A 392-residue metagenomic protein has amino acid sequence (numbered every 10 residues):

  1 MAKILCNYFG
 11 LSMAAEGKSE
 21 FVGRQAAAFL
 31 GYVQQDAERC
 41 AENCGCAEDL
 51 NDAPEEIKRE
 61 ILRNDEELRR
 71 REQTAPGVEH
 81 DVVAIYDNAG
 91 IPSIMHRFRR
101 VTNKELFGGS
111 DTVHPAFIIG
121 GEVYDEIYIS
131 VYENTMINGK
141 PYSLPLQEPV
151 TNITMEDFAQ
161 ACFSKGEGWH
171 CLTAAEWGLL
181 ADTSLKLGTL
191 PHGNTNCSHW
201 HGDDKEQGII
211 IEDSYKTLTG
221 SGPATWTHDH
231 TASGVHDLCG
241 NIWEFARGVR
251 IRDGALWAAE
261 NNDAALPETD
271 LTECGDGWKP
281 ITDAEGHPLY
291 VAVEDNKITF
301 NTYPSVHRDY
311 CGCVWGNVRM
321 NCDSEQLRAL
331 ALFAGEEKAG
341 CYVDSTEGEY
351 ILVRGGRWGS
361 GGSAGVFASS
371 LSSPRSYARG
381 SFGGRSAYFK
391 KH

Functional and structural regions predicted by a protein language model:
M1-I57: Compositionally biased, non-globular sequence tracts
V22-R24, R252-A255: A short local loop/turn or secondary-structure capping micro-motif enriched for an aromatic residue
G45, A53-H80: Charged, compositionally biased non-catalytic regions
E55, R59, R63, G178 (+6 more regions): C-terminal, surface-exposed recognition/capping segments
E72-D81, I85-G121, I281, D309-C311 (+2 more regions): Carbohydrate-recognition beta-sandwich/jelly-roll modules in extracellular/periplasmic carbohydrate-active proteins
E79-G168, D253-I298, R385: Extracellular adhesion/carbohydrate-recognition regions
T112-L238, I242, T269: Short aromatic-cysteine micro-motif
L185-L190, R250, E260-N261: Short secondary-structure boundary/capping segments
